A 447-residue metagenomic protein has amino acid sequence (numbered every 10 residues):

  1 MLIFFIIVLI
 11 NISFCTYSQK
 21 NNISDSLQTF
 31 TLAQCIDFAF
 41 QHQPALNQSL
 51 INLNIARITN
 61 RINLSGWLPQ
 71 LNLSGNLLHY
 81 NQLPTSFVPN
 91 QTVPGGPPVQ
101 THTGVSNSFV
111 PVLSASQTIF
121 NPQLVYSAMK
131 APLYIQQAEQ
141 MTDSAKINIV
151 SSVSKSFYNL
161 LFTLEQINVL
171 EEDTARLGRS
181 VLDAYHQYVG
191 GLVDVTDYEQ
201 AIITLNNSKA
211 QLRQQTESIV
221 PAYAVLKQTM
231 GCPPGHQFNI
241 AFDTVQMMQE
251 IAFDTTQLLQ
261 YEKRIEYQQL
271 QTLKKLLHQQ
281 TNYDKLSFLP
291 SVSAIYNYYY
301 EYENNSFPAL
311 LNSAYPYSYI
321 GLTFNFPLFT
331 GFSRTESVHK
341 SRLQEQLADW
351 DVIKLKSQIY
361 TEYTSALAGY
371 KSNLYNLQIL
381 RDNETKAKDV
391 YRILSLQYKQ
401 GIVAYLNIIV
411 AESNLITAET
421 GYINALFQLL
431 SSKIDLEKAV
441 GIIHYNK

Functional and structural regions predicted by a protein language model:
I3-S13: Bacterial N-terminal signal peptides
Y17-D25, L32, N72, G421-K447: Acidic, low-complexity, intrinsically disordered peripheral segments
Q19-N76, Q82, P234, I240-H278 (+3 more regions): Bacterial Sec-pathway N-terminal export signals of envelope proteins
K20-L27, S74-Q117, F242-I251, I295-F326 (+1 more regions): Small/polar, glycine/serine/threonine/aspartate-rich low-complexity segments that form flexible
F30, I58, N148-Y261, G369 (+2 more regions): Periplasmic alpha-helical coiled-coil/stalk elements that build and connect Gram-negative outer-membrane
N47-I51, L64, S106, I119-K146 (+7 more regions): Sec/SRP-type N-terminal targeting helices
R61, S114, Q280-Y283, T323: Outer-membrane beta-barrel architecture
S65, N207-C232, E384-I442: Short segments within alpha-helical structural elements
